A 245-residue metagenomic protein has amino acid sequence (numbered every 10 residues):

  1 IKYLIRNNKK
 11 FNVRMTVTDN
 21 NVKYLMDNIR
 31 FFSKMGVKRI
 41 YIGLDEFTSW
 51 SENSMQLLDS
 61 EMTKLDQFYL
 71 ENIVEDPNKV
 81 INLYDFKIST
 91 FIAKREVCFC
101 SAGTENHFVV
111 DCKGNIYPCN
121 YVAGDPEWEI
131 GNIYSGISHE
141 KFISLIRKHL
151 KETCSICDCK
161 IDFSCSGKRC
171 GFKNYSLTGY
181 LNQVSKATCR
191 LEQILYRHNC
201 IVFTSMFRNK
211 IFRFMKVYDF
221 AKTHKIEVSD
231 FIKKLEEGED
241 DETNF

Functional and structural regions predicted by a protein language model:
K2-T104, V109-K113, G124-E129: Radical SAM enzyme [4Fe-4S]-AdoMet core and its adjacent flexible, acidic and glycine-rich loops/tails across
A123-F245: Flexible mid-to-C-terminal extensions adjoining Fe-S/redox cofactors in radical SAM and related proteins
